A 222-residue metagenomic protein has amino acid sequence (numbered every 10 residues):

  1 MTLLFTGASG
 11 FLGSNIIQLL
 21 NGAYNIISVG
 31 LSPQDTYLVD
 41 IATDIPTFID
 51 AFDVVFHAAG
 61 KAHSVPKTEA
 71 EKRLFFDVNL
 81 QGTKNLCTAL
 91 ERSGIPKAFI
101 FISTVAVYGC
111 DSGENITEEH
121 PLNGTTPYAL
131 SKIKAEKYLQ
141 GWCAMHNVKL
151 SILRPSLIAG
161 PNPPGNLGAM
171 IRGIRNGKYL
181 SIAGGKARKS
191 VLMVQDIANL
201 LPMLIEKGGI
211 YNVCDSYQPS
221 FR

Functional and structural regions predicted by a protein language model:
L3-G22: N-terminal Rossmann NAD(P)H-binding glycine-rich loop of SDR-like oxidoreductase domains
S28-D44: Adenosine-cofactor binding site in Rossmann-like domains, unifying the SAM/SAH pocket of S-adenosylmethionine-dependent
A42-V78, R92: NAD(P)H-binding glycine-rich loop region in Rossmannoid oxidoreductase-like domains and their noncatalytic homologs
L74-G82, L122, T126, L130-I133 (+1 more regions): Glycine-rich NAD(P)-binding loop of the Rossmann-fold in SDR/ketoreductase-type enzymes
K84-P127: Conserved Rossmann-fold NAD(P)-dependent oxidoreductase catalytic core, especially the SDR/UDP-sugar
Y108-G109, S151-A169: Flexible, glycine-rich beta-alpha linker
N123-S151: Active-site Tyr-X1-5-Lys
P163-A169, A183-G208, N212: Substrate-positioning beta->alpha
